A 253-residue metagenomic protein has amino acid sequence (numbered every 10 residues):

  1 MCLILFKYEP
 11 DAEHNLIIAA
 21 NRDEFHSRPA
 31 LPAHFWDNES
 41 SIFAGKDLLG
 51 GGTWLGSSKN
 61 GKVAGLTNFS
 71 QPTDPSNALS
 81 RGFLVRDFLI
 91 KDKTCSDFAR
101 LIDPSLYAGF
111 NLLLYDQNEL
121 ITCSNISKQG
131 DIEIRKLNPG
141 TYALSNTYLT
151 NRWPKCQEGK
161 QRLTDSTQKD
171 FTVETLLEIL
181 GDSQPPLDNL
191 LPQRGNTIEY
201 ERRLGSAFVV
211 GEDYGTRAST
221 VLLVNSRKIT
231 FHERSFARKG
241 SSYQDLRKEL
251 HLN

Functional and structural regions predicted by a protein language model:
M1-N253: N-terminal nucleophile
